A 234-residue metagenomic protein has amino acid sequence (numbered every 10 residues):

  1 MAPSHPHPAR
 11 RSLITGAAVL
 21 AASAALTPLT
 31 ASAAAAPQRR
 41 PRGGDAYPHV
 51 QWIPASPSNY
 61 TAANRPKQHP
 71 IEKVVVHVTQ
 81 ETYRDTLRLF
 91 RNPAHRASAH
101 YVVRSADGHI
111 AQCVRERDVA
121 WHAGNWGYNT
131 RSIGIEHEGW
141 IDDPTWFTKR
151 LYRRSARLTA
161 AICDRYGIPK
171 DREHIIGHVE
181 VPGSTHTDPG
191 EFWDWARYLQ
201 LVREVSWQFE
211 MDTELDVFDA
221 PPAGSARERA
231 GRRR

Functional and structural regions predicted by a protein language model:
A2-A9, P37-P54, I141-R234: Basic/polar, cationic surfaces and motifs that engage anionic cell-wall and phosphate/carboxylate ligands
A2-G124, N129, R232-R233: N-terminal catalytic cores of peptidoglycan-degrading enzymes
T79, E138-W140: Short strand-loop junctions, especially beta-strand C-caps/beta-turns that link beta-sheets to coils or alpha-helices
